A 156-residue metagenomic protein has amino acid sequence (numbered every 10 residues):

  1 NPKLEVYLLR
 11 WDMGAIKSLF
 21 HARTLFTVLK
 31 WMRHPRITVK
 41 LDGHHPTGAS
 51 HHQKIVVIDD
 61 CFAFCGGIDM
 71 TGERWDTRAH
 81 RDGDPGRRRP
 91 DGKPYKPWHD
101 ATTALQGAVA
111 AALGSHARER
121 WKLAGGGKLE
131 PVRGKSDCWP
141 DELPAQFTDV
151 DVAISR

Functional and structural regions predicted by a protein language model:
N1-R156: Charged, low-complexity intrinsically disordered terminal segments
